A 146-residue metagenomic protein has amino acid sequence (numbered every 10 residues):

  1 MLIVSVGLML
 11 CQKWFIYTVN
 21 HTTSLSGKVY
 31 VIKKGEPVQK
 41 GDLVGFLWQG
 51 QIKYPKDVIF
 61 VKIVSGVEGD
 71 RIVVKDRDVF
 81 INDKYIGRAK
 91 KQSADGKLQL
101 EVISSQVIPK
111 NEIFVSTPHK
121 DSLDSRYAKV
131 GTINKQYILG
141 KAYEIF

Functional and structural regions predicted by a protein language model:
M1-I59, V107, A128-F146: Protein maturation boundaries and topogenic segments
H21-T23, V64, R71-I72, S105-Q106: Short, exposed beta-strand/loop patches in secreted or surface proteins that constitute
G35, Q49, R77, P118-H119: Short, surface-exposed secondary-structure boundary micro-motifs
Q39-V44, D70, E112, P118: Structural motif
P55-I86: Mid-length scaffold segments of soluble, non-membrane domains
A89, D95-A142: Acidic/glycine-rich C-terminal interaction modules and beta/coil loop segments that lie outside canonical DNA-binding
